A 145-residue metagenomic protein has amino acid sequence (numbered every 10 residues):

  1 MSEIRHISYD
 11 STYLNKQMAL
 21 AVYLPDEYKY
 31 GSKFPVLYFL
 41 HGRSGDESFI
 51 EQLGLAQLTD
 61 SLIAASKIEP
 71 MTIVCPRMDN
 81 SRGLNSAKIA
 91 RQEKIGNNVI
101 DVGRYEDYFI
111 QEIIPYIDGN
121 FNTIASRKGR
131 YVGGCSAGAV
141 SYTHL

Functional and structural regions predicted by a protein language model:
M1-F34: A domain-start/cap signature at the N-terminus of enzymes
A21-L24, G54-I63, F109-G119: Short, well-ordered amphipathic alpha-helices
Y30-G31, G42-M71, S81-G83: Short substrate-entry loop that stabilizes the transition state in hydrolases
F39-G42, C75: Structural cue for short, hydrophobic secondary-structure segments
D60, K67-D107: Cap/lid segment of the alpha/beta-hydrolase catalytic domain
R91-Y131: Gly/Ser-rich "nucleophile elbow"/oxyanion-hole loop immediately N-terminal to the catalytic nucleophile in hydrolases
Y105, S136-A139: Active-site loop->helix "elbow" adjoining a glycine-rich segment at hydrolase catalytic centers
T143-H144: Conserved small/polar residues in nucleotide/adenosyl-binding loops
